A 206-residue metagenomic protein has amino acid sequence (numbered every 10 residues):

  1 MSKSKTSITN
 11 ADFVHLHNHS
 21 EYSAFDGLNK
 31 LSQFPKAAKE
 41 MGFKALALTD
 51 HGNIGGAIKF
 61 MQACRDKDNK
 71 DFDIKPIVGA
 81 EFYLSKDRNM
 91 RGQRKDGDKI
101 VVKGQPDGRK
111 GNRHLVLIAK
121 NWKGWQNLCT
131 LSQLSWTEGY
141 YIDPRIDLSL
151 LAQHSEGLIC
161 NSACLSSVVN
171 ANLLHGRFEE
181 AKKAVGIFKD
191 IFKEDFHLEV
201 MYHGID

Functional and structural regions predicted by a protein language model:
M1-D206: Phosphodiester-processing cores and adjacent nucleic acid-binding clamps
